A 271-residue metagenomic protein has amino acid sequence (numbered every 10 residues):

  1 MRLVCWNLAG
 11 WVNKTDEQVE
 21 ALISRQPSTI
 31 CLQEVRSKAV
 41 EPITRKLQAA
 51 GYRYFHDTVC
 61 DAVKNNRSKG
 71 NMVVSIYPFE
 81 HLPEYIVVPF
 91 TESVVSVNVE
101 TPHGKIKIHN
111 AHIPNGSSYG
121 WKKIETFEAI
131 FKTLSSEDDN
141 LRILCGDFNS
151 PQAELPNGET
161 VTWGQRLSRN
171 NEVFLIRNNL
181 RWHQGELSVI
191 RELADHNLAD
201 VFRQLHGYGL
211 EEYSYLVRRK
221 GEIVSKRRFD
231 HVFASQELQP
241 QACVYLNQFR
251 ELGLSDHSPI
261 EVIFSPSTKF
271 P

Functional and structural regions predicted by a protein language model:
M1-A50, D57, V63-N71, S267-P271: N-terminal, active-site-proximal structural segment of metallo-dependent hydrolase catalytic domains
M1-G10, K105-N115, C145: Active-site-proximal beta-strand elements of phosphoester/diester hydrolases
A9, V35-R36, H112-P114, F148-P151 (+1 more regions): Catalytic metal-binding/acid-base residues of hydrolase active sites
V35-N115: Structured beta-strand-rich core segments of catalytic domains in phosphoester-bond hydrolases
N65-H81, E192-H196, K220-P240, S265: Conserved beta strand-loop-helix elements of the APE1-like EEP
V74-Y77, V97-H103, A234-Q236, S255 (+1 more regions): Active-site beta-strand termini and strand-to-loop segments that position acidic
A111-I124, V173-N178: Surface-exposed cleft-lining segments at the edges of enzyme active sites
E128-S225, F229: Metal-dependent phosphoesterases centered on the DNase I-like endonuclease/exonuclease/phosphatase
